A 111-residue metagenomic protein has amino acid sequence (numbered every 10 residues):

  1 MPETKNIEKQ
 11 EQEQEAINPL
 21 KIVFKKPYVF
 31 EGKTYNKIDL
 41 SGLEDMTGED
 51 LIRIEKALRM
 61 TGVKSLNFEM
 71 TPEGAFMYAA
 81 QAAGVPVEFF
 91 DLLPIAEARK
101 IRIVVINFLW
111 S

Functional and structural regions predicted by a protein language model:
P2-S111: Short, surface-exposed, charged amphipathic helix/loop patches that serve as local interaction elements
